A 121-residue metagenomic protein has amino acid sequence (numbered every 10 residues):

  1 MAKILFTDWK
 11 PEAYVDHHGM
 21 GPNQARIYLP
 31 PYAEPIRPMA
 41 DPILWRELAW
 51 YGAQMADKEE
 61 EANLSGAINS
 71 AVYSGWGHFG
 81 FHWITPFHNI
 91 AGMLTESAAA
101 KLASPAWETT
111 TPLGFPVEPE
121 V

Functional and structural regions predicted by a protein language model:
M1-V121: Structured catalytic-domain cores with a bias toward divalent-metal coordination
